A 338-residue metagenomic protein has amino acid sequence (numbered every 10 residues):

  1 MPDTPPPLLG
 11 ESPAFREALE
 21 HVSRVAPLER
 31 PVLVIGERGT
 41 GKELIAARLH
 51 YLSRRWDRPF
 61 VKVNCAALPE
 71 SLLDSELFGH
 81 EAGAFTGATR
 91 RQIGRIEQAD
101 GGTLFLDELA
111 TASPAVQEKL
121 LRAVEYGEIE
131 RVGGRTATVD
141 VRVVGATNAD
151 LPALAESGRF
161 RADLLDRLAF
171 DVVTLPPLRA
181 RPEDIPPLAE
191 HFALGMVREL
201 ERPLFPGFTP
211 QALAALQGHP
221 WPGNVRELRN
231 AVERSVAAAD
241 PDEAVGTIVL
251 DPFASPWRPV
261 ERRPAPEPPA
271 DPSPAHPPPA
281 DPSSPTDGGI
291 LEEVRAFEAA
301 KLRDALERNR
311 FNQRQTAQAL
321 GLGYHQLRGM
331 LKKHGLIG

Functional and structural regions predicted by a protein language model:
M1-L8, V144, L178, L194-E199 (+5 more regions): AAA+ P-loop ATPase central domain
M1-T138, V143-A149, L154-A155, L178 (+1 more regions): AAA+ ATPase active-site-proximal loops
D3-P5, E11-F15, Q117, V139 (+6 more regions): The cytosolic transmitter module of two-component sensor histidine kinases
P69, E156-R198: Conserved AAA+ ATPase core "coupling" helix
N224, R310-T316: Short helix-boundary/capping micro-motifs
F297-R308: Short, amphipathic alpha-helical "recognition" segments used to contact nucleic acids or chromatin
